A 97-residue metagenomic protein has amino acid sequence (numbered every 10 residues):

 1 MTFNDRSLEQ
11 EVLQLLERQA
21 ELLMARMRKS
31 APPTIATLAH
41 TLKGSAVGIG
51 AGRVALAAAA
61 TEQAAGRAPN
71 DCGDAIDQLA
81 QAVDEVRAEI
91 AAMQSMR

Functional and structural regions predicted by a protein language model:
M1-T41, G48, C72-Q94: Long, amphipathic alpha-helical coiled-coil segments characteristic of histidine-phosphotransfer scaffolds
I35, V54-A55: Solenoid-repeat scaffolds in large eukaryotic assemblies
H40, A55-L56: A generic alpha-helix surface/boundary motif
A46-G48, A58: Mid-chain, well-packed structural core segment of small domains
A57-G66: Hydrophobic, amphipathic alpha-helical faces that serve as interaction scaffolds
